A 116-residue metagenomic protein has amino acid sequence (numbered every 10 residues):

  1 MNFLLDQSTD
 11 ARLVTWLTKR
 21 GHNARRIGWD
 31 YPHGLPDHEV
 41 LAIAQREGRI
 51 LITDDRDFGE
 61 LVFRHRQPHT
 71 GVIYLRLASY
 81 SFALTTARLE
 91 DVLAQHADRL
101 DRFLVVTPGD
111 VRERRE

Functional and structural regions predicted by a protein language model:
M1, R115-E116: Intrinsically disordered, low-complexity and often Lys/Arg-enriched segments
N2-I50: N-terminal first-folded block
L5-D6, T53-D54, L77: Small/polar loops that bind or transfer phosphate-bearing groups
L17, V62-H65: Short, flexible helix/strand-to-coil boundary loops that buttress conserved ligand/catalytic motifs in alpha/beta
A42-A44, P68-G71: Short, hinge-like loop/turn segments at secondary-structure boundaries
Q45-V62: Acidic, metal-binding active-site segment of PIN/NYN-like and related structure-specific nucleases
T70-R112: C-terminal structural segments of small proteins and small subunits
